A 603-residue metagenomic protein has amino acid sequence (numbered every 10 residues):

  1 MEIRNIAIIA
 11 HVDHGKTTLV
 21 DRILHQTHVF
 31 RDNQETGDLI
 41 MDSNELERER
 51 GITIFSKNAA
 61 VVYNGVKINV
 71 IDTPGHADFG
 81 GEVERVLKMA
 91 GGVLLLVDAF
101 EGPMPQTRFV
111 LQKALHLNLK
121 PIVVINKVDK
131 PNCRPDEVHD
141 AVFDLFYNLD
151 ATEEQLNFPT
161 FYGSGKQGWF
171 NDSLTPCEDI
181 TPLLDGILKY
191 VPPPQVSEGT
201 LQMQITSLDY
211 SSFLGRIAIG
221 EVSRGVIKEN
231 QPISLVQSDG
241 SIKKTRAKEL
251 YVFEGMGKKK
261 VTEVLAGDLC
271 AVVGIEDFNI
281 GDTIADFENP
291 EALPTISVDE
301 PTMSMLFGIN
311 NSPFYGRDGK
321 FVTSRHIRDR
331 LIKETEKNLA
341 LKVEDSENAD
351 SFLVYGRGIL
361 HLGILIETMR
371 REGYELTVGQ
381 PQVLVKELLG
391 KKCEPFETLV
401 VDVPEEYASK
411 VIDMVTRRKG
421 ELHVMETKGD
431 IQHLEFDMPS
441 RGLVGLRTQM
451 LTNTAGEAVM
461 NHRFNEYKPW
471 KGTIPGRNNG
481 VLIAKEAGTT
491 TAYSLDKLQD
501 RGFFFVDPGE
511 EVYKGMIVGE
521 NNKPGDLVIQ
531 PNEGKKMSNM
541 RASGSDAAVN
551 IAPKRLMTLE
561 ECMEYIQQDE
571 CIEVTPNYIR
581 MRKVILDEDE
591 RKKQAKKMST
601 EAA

Functional and structural regions predicted by a protein language model:
M1-P103, E137, A141, L208-S211: P-loop NTPase switch module centered on the Walker A-proximal segment
M1-T18, A77, F100-Q112, N118-K120 (+14 more regions): Conserved structured catalytic cores and adjacent interaction surfaces of nucleotide-binding/hydrolyzing enzymes
D13, L19, G51, D72 (+18 more regions): Residue-level signature of catalytic and energy-coupling elements of molecular machines, predominantly ATP/GTP-dependent
E35-L39, L149-F161, P194-Q204, G240-F253 (+8 more regions): Interdomain boundary/hinge elements
K120, K130-K189: Canonical P-loop GTPase G-domain recognition
Q202-M305, Y315-R317, N479, G488-S538 (+2 more regions): Conserved nucleotide-binding/hydrolysis modules and their immediate coupling elements across P-loop/ASCE NTPase motors
F253, K258-V261, M438, L451-Q567 (+1 more regions): Long insertion/accessory domains within large nucleic-acid-processing enzymes
S312-T335, A548, A552: A short, contiguous, amphipathic alpha-helix enriched in charged residues
